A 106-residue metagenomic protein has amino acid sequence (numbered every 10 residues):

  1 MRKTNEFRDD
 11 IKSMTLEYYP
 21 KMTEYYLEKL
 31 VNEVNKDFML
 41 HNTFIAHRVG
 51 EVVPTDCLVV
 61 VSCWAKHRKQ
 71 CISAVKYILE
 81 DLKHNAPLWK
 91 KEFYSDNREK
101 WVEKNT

Functional and structural regions predicted by a protein language model:
M1-C57, W64-T106: N-terminal, polar/charged subdomain of small-to-medium soluble alpha/beta proteins
